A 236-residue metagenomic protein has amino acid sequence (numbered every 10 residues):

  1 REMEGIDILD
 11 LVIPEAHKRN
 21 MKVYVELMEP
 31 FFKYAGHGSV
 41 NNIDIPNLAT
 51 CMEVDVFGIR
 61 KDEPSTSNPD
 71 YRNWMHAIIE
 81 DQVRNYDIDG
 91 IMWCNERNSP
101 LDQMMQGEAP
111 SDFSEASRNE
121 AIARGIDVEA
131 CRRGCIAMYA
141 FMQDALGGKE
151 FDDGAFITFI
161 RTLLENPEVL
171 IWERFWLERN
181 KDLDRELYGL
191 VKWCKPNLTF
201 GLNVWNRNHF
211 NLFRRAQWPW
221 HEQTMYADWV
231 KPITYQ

Functional and structural regions predicted by a protein language model:
M3-D10, P14, Y24-Y86, Q103 (+3 more regions): Active-site-adjacent "subsite" loops/lids of carbohydrate-active enzymes
D10-H17, K192, T224: Anion (oxyanion) recognition and catalysis
A16, M75, Q82, I91 (+2 more regions): Conserved, mostly hydrophobic/aromatic
K22-F32, M92-E96, E129-D152, I171-R215: Aromatic-lined carbohydrate-recognition surfaces of secreted/lumenal glycan-active proteins
F31-G58, N95-I160: Aromatic- and acidic-residue-enriched segments that line the glycan-binding/catalytic groove of carbohydrate-active
F32-G36, V40, P100-L101, L163 (+1 more regions): Substrate-binding cleft/loops of secretory-pathway carbohydrate-active enzymes
S65, L163-E178: Surface-exposed cleft-lining segments at the edges of enzyme active sites
D87-I88, A227: A structural motif
